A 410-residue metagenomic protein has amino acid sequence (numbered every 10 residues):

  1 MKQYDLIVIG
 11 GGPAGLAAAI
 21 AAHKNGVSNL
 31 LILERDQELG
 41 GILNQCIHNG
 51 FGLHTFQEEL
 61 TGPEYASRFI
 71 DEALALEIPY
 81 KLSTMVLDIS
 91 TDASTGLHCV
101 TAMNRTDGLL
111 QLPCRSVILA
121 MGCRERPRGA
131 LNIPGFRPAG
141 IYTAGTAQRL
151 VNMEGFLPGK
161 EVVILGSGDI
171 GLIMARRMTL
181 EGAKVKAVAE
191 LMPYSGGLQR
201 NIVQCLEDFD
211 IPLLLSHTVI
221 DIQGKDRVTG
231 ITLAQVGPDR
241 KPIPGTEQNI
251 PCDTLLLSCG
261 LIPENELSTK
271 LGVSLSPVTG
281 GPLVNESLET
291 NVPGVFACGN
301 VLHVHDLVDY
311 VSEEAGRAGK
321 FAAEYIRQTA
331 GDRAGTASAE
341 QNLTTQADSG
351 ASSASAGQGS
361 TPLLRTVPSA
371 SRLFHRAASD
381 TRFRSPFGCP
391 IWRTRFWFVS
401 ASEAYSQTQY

Functional and structural regions predicted by a protein language model:
M1-D5, L60, L82, S276 (+1 more regions): Rossmann-like nucleotide/phosphate-binding core characteristic of flavoprotein oxidoreductases
M1-I9, S67-E161, Q235-G245, L256 (+2 more regions): FAD-binding core/adjacent interface of flavoenzyme oxidoreductases
Y4-R68, E72, R149-N152, G159-I202 (+1 more regions): Beta1-alpha1 glycine-rich phosphate/pyrophosphate-binding loop at the start of Rossmann-like nucleotide-binding domains
F56-E59, P63, R137, M192 (+6 more regions): Hydrophobic alpha-helical scaffolding
A73-A102, T179-E266, A356, A377 (+1 more regions): A Rossmann-like FAD-binding core segment of flavoenzymes
L109-L213, T218-R227, V301-D306: Predominantly flavin-linked oxidoreductase catalytic cores and closely associated redox partners
L119, I141-V151, T254-H305, A339: FAD-site-proximal beta/loop scaffold in flavoenzymes
C298-T329: A conserved FAD-binding loop/helix module that cradles the flavin
